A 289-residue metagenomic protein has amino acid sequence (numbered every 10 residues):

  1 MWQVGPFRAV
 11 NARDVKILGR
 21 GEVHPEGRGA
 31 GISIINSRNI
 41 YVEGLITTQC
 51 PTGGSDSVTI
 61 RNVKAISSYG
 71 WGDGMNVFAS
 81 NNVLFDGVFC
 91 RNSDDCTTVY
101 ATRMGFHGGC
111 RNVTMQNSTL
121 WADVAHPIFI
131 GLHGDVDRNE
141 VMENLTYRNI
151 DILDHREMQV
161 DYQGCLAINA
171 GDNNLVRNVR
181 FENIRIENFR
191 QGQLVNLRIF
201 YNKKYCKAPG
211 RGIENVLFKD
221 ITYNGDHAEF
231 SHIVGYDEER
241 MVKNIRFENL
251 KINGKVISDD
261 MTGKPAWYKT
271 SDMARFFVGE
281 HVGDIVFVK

Functional and structural regions predicted by a protein language model:
M1-K289: Extracellular/periplasmic carbohydrate-active domains that bind, remodel, or depolymerize complex polysaccharides
